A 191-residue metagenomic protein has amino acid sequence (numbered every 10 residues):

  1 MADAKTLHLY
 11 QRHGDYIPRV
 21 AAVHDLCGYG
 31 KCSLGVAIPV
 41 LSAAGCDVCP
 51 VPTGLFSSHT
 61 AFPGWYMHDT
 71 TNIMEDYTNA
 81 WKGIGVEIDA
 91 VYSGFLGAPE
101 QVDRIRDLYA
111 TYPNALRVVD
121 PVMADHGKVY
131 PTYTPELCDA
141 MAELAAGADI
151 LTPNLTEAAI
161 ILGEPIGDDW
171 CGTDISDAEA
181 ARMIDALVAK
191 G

Functional and structural regions predicted by a protein language model:
A2-V119, M123-P131: Conserved N-terminal subdomain of the carbohydrate kinase-like
T132-G191: Conserved phosphate/ATP/ADP-binding segment of small-molecule kinases
